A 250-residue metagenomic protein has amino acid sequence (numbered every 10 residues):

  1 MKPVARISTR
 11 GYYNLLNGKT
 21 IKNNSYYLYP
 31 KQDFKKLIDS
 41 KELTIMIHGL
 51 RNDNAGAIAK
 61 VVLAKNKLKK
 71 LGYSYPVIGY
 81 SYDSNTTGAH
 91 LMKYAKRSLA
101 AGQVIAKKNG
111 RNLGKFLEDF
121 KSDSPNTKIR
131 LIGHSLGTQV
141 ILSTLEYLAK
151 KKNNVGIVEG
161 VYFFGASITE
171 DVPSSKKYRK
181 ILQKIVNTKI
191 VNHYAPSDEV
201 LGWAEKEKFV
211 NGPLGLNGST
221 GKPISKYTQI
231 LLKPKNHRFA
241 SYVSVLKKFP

Functional and structural regions predicted by a protein language model:
M1-D39, L50-T127, Y147-N153, I157-G160 (+1 more regions): Lipolytic serine-hydrolase domain surface
E42-T44, I129: Generic beta-sheet signal
T44-I45, V161: Receiver (REC) domain switch-region micro-motif
I45-G49, H134: The conserved beta1-alpha1 loop
L113, I132-G137, I141: Gly/Ala-rich beta-loop-alpha elbow adjacent to hydrolase catalytic centers
R130, H134-S135, G160-Y162: Residue in the alpha/beta-hydrolase core beta-strand immediately N-terminal to the catalytic nucleophile
L142-E146: Short, hydrophobic alpha-helix immediately C-terminal to the catalytic nucleophile
